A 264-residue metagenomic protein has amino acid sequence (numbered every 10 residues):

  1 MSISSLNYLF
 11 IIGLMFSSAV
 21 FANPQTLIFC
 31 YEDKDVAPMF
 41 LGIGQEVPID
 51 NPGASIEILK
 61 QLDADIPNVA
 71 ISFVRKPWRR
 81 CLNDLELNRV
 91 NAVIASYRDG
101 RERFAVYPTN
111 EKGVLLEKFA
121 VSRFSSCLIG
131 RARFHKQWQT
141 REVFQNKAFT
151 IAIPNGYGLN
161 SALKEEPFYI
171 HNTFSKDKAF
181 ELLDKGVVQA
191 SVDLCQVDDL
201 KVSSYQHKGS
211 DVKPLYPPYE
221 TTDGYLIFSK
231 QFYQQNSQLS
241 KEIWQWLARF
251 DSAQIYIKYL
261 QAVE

Functional and structural regions predicted by a protein language model:
N23-F104: Extracytoplasmic small-molecule ligand-binding "clamshell" domains of the periplasmic binding protein/Venus flytrap
E32-K34, F119-C127, Q206-W244: Periplasmic-binding protein-like
P48-Q61, G130-P167: Bilobed "Venus flytrap"/periplasmic-binding protein-like clamshell domains and structurally analogous long
K60-D65, A132-H135, N146-F149, D223-L260: Extended ligand-binding regions for polar small-molecule ligands
N68-V69, E86-A95, F149, D184-V197: Alpha-to-beta junction loops
S72-N83, H171-K185: Short helix-initiation/N-cap motifs at beta->coil->alpha
F73-Q145, Y216-Y219: Acidic, polar ligand-binding/catalytic clefts
I94-Y107, Q189-E220: A ligand-binding cleft/hinge motif common to bilobed small-molecule-binding domains
